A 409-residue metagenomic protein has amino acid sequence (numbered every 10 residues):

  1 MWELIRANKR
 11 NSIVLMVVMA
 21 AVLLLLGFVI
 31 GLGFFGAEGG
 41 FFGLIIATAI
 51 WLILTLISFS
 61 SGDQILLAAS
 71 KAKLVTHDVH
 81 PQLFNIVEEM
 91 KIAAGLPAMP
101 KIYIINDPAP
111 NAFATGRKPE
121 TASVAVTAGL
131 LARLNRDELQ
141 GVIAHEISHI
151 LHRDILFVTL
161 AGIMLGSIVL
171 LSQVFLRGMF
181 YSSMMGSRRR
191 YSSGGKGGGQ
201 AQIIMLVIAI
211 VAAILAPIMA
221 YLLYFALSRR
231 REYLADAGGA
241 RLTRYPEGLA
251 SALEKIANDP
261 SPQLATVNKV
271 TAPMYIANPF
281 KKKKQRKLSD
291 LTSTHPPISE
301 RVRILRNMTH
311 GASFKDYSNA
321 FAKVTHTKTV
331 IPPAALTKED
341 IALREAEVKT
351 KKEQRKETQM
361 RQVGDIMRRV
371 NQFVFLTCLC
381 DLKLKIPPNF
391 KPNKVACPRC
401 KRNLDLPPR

Functional and structural regions predicted by a protein language model:
M1-L74, P100-V142, H149-Y245, S251-A272 (+2 more regions): A Zn2+-metalloprotease active-site environment signal
F34, A94-G95, T243, T309: A broad structural signal for alpha-helix termini and local helix breaks/kinks
H77, D137, F390: Ordered, soluble secondary-structure elements with a strong preference for glycine-centered loop motifs and nearby
H77-A98: Zn2+-dependent metallopeptidase catalytic core
H77-P81, R133, H295: Short, solvent-exposed loop/helix junctions and linker helices that flank or host conserved functional motifs
Q82, I86, L234, G248: Charged catalytic carboxylate motif
Q200, I204-S228, G238, L242-R409: Cytosolic-facing loops and C-terminal tails of multi-pass membrane proteins
